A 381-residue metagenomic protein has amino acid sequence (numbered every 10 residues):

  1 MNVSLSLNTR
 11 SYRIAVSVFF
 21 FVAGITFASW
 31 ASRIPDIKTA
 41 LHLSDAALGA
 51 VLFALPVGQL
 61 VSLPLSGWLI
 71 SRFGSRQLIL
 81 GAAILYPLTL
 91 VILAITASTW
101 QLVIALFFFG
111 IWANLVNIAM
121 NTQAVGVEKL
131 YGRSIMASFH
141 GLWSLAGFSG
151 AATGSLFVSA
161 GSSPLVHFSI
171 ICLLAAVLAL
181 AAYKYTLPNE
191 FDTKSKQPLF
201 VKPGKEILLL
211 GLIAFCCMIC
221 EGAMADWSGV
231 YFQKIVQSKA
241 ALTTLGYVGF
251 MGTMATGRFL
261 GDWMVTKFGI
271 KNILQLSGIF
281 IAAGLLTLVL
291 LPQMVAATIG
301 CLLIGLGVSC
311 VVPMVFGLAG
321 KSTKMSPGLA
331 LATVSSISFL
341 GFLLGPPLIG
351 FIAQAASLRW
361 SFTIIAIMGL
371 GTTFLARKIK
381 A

Functional and structural regions predicted by a protein language model:
S32-A46, D226-A241: Short amphipathic helix-loop junctions that connect adjacent transmembrane helices in Major Facilitator Superfamily/SLC
H42, G74, I95-W100, Q237 (+2 more regions): Helix-breaking motifs and short loop linkers at transmembrane-helix boundaries and internal kinks in secondary membrane
A50-G67, V248-L260: Central cavity-lining transmembrane alpha-helices of secondary-active solute carriers, predominantly the Major
S62-G74, V158, G257-G269, A353-Q354: Helix-to-loop junctions at the C-terminal end of transmembrane segments in multipass secondary transporters
R76-I79, L274: Primarily marks hydrophobic transmembrane alpha-helices of the MFS/SLC 12-helix fold
I84-A97, F280-P292: C-terminal ends and interior cores of transmembrane alpha-helices in multi-pass membrane transporters/permeases
L106-G141: Cytoplasmic helix-loop-helix junction between adjacent transmembrane helices in 12-TM secondary transporters
L165-K184, W360-K378: Symmetry-related core transmembrane helices of the 12-TM Major Facilitator Superfamily/SLC fold
